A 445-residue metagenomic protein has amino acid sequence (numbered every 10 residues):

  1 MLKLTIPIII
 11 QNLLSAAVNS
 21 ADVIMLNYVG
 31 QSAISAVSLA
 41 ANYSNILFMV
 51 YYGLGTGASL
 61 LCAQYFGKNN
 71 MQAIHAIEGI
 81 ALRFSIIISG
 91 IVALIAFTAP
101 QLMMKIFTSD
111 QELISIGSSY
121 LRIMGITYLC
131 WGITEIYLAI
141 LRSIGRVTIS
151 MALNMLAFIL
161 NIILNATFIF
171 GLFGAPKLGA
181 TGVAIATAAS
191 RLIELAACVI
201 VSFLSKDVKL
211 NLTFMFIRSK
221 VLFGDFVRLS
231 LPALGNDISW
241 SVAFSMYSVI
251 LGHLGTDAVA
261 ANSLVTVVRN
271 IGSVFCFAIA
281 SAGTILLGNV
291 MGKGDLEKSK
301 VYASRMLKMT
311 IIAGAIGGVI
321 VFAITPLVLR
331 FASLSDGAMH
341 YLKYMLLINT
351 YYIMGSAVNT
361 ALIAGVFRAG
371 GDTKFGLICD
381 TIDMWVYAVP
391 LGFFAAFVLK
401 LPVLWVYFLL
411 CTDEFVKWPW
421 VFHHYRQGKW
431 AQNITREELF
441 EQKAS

Functional and structural regions predicted by a protein language model:
M1-T5, C62-T127, A175-S230, L287-Y352 (+1 more regions): Short alpha-helical transmembrane segments in multi-pass integral membrane proteins
K3-D22, I123, T134, A157 (+5 more regions): Transmembrane helical elements of multi-pass membrane transporters/channels
I8, N12, V23-I24, A41 (+17 more regions): Transmembrane alpha-helix boundary and packing residues in multipass membrane permease domains and related
I9, L13, A17, A21 (+17 more regions): Generic alpha-helical transmembrane segments of integral inner-membrane proteins, especially permease/transport modules
L13, A17-S35, M104-Q111, T167-L178 (+4 more regions): Helix-terminus/linker motif at the lipid-water interface of multi-pass membrane proteins
S15, I46-Y52, T56, S150 (+12 more regions): Hydrophobic alpha-helical transmembrane segments of integral membrane proteins, especially multi-pass transporters
I34-L94, W131-S150, S248, A261-T325 (+1 more regions): Small-residue-rich hydrophobic transmembrane alpha-helices
G55, M124-S143, S150-F158, V183-C198 (+5 more regions): Short runs within selected transmembrane alpha-helices of multi-pass transporters and secretion channels
